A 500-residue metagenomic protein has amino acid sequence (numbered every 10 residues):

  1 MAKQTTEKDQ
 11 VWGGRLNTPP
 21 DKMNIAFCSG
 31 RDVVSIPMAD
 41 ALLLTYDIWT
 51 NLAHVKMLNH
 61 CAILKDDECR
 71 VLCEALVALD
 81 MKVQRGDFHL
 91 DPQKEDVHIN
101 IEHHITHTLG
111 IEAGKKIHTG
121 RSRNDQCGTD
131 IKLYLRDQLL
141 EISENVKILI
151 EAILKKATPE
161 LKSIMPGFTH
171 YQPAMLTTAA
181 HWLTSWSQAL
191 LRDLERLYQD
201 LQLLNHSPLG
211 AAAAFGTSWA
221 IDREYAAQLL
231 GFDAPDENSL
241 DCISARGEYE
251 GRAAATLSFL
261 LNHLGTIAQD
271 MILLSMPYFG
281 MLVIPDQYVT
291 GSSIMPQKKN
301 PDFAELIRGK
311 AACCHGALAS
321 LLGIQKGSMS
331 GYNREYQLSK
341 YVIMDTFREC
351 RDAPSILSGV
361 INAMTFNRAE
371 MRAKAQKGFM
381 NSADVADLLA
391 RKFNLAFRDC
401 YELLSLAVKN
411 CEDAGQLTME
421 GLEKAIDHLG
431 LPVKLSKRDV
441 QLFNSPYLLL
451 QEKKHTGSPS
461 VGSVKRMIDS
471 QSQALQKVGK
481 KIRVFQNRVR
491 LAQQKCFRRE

Functional and structural regions predicted by a protein language model:
A2-G216, I221-Q228, A234, T290-G291 (+3 more regions): A helix-coil-helix interface module used to build multimeric assemblies and to scaffold catalytic/cofactor sites
A2-T50, M295-E500: Glycine-rich cofactor/substrate-binding loops
L52, D80-Q84, L139, S143-V146 (+17 more regions): A structural signal for well-ordered alpha-helices, especially hydrophobic packing surfaces of coiled-coils
I63-L64, G280, L417: Conserved hydrophobic residue
E141, N145, Y171-S185, A189 (+9 more regions): Short, contiguous, pocket-lining structural segments that sit at or immediately flank catalytic/ligand-binding sites
T158-A180, M281-K298, G331-Y336, T365-Q376: Glycine-rich cofactor-pocket loops
W186, L204, A213, E248 (+2 more regions): N-terminal intrinsically disordered, cationic/polar leader segments that include organellar targeting peptides
L230-G323: Acidic, glycine-rich loop-and-beta core segments that form the ion-binding/anion-interacting portion of active sites
